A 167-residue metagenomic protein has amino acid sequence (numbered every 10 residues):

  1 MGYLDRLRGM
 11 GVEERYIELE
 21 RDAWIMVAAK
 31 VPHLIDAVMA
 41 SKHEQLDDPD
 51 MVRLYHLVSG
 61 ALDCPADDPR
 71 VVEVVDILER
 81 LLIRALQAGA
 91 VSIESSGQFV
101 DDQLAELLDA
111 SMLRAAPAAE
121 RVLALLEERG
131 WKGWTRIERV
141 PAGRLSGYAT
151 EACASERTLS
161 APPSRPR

Functional and structural regions predicted by a protein language model:
M1-R167: Amphipathic alpha-helical "stalk" segments
